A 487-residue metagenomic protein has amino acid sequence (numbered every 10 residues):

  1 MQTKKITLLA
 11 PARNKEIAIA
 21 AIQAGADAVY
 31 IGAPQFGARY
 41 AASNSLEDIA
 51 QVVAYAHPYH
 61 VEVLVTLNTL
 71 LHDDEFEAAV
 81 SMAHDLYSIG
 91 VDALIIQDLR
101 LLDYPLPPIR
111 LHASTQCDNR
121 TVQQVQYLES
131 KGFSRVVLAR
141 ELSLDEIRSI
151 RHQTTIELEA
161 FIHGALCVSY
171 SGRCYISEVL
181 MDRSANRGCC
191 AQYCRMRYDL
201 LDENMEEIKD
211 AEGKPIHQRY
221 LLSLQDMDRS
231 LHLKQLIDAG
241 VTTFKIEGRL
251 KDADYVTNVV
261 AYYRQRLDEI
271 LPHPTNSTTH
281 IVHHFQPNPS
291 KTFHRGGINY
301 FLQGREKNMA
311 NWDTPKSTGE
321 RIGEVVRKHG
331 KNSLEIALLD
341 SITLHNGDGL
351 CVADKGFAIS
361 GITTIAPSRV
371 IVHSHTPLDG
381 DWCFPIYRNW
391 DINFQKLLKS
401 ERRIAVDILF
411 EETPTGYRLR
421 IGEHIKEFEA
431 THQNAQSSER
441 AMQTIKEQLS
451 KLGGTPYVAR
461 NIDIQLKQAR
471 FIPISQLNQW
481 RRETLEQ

Functional and structural regions predicted by a protein language model:
M1-A24, A28-I31, Q35-A38, V52-V53 (+4 more regions): Surface-exposed amphipathic alpha-helical tracts and adjacent flexible/coil segments at the periphery of soluble enzymes
A41-A50: Aromatic- and glycine-enriched glycan-recognition loops and surfaces that form the carbohydrate-binding subsites
D92: Short, conserved active-site loop motifs that form the nucleotide-linked donor/cofactor pocket
L102-L106: Short active-site loop/helix that positions an aromatic residue
R120-Q124: Short, glycine/polar-rich helix-capping loops at beta-to-alpha or helix-loop-helix junctions that flank or form
